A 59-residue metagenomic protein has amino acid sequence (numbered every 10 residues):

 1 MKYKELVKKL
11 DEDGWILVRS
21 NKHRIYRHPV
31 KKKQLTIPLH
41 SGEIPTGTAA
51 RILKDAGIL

Functional and structural regions predicted by a protein language model:
M1-K2, L59: Absolute protein N-terminus
K2, S20, V30-K31: Generic N-terminal leader/processing signal
K4-K8: Short glycine/proline-centered loop/turn elements that form peptide/ligand docking sites
K9-D13, P29-L59: C-terminal structural segments of small proteins and small subunits
D13-S20: Short secondary-structure junctions
H23-R27: Minor-groove-contacting beta-hairpin "wing" of winged helix-turn-helix DNA-binding domains
